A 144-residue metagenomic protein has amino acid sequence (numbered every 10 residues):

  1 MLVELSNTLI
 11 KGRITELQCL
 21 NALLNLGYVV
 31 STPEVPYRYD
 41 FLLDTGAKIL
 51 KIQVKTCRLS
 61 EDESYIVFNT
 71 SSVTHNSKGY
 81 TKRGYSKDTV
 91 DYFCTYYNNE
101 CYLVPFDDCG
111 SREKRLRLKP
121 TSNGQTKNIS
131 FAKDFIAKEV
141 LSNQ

Functional and structural regions predicted by a protein language model:
M1, C109-Q144: Charged phosphate-binding loop/patch that engages nucleotide di/tri-phosphates or the phosphate backbone of nucleic
M1-T32: Acidic-basic catalytic patches of nuclease active cores, encompassing PD-(D/E)XK and other metal-cofactor nuclease
G12, L23, Y85-D88, R115 (+1 more regions): Residue-level recognition of single "structural anchor" positions that define or cap local secondary structure
L23, F41-L43, L50-T56: Conserved catalytic cores of phosphodiester-cleaving nucleases, focusing on short active-site segments
P36-Y39: Short acidic/glycine-enriched loop/turn segments that link adjacent beta-strands
K48-L50, E100: Short acidic/polar mixed-charge low-complexity motifs
K55-R58, F106-R112: A short, sequence-level motif marking secondary-structure junctions
K55-Y102: Catalytic cores of nucleic-acid endonucleases
